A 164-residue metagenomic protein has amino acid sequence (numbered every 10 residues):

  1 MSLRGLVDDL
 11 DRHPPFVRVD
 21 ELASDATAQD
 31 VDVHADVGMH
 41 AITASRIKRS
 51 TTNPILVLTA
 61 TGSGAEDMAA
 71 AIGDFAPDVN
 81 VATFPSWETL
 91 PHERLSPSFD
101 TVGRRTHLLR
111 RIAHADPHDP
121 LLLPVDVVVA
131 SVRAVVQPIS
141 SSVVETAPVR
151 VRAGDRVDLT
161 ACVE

Functional and structural regions predicted by a protein language model:
M1-E164: ASCE RecA-like P-loop NTPase motor cores that couple ATP hydrolysis to mechanical translocation on nucleic acids
